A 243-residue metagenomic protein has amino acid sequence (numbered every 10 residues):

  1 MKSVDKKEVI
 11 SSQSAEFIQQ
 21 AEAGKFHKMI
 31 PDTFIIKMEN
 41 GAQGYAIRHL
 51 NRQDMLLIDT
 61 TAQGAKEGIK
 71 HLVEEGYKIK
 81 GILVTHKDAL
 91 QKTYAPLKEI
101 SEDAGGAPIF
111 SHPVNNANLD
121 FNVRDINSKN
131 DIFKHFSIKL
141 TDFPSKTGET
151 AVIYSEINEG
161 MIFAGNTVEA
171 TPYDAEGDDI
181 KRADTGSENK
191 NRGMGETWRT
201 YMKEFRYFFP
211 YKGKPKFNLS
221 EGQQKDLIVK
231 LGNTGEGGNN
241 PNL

Functional and structural regions predicted by a protein language model:
M1-D54, H71, N240-L243: Zn-dependent metallo-beta-lactamase
E8-Q19, Q53-Q63, K139-L243: Metallo-beta-lactamase
H27-T33, A42, R48-L56, N130-L140 (+1 more regions): Beta-strand-turn-beta hairpins that frame and shape the catalytic cleft of phosphate-ester-processing enzymes
F34-K37, T85, T93, F110-S111 (+4 more regions): Structured N-terminal alpha/beta-domain signature that marks small ligand/cofactor-binding or signaling modules
I36, Y45-I47, L56-I58, I69 (+6 more regions): Hydrophobic beta-strand residues in large extracellular and virion-surface proteins
M38, H112, I126-K129, H135 (+2 more regions): Conserved beta-strand termini and adjacent loop/short-helix elements that scaffold enzyme active sites in alpha/beta
A42-Y45, E67-H71, T93-L97, I126 (+2 more regions): A generic local structural motif
T61-K134, D226: Active-site HxH/HxHxD metal-binding segment of metal-dependent hydrolases
